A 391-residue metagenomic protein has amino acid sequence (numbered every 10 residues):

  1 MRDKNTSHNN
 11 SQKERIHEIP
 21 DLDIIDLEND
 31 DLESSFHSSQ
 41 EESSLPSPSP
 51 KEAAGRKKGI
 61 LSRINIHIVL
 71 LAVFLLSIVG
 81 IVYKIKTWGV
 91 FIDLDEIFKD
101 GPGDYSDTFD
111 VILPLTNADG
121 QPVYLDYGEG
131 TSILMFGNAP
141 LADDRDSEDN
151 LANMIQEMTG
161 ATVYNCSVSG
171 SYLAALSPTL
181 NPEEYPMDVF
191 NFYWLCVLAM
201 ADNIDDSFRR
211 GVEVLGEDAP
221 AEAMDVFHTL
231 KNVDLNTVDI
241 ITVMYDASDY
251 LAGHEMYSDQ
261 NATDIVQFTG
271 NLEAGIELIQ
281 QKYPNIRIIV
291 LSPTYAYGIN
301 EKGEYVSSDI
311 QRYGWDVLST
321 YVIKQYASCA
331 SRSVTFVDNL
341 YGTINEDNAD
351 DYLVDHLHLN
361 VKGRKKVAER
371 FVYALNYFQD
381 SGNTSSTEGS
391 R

Functional and structural regions predicted by a protein language model:
R2-Y164, F378-R391: N-terminal secretory targeting modules
Y124-L125, A221-N236, Q280-K282, Y377-T384: Surface-exposed acidic, glycine-flexible loop patches that form ligand/cofactor-binding and adhesion interfaces
S132-G137, T162-S167, D239-M244, R287-S292 (+1 more regions): Structural recognition of the beta-strand scaffold that forms the well-ordered cores of secreted hydrolase catalytic
A139-D143, M256-V266, Q311-W315, Y352-L359: Second-shell loop/turn segments in exported
A142-H254: Conserved SGNH/GDSL esterase-like catalytic core that processes O-acyl groups on lipids and polysaccharides
T242-M256, I276-D316: Active-site segments of SGNH/GDSL-like serine hydrolases that catalyze O-acetyl group transfer/hydrolysis on lipids
L272-I276, V322: Generic structural signal for well-ordered alpha-helices, preferentially at hydrophobic/aromatic core positions
P293-R391: Catalytic His-Asp segment of secreted/periplasmic serine-dependent ester chemistry enzymes
